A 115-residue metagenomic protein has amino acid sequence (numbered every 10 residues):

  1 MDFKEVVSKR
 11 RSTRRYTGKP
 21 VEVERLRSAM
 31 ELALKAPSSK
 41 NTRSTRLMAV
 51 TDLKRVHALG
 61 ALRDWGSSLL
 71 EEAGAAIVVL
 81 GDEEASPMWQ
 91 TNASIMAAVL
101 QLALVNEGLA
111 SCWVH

Functional and structural regions predicted by a protein language model:
M1-H115: Acidic, surface-exposed loops and disordered segments
